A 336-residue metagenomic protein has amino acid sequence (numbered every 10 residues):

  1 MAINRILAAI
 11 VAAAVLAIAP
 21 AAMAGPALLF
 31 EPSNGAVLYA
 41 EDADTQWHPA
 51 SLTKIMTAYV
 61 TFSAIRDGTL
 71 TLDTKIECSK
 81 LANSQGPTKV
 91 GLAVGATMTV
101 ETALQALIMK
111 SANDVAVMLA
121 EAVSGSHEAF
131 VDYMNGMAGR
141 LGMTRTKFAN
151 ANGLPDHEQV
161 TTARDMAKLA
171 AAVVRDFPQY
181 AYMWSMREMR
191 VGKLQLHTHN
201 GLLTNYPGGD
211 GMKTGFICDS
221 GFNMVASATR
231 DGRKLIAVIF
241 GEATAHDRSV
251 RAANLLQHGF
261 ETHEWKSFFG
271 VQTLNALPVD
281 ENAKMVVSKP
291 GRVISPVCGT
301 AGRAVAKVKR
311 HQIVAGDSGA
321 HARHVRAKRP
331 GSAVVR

Functional and structural regions predicted by a protein language model:
M1-I6: Positively charged n-region of N-terminal signal peptides that target proteins for export
A8-A19: Bacterial N-terminal signal peptides
A17-R164, A171-V174: Active-site-adjacent loops and short helices of periplasmic peptidoglycan-processing enzymes
M143-K147, P155-V160, R164-R336: Domain-terminus/edge residues, biased toward the C-terminal soluble/receptor-binding domains of extracytoplasmic
